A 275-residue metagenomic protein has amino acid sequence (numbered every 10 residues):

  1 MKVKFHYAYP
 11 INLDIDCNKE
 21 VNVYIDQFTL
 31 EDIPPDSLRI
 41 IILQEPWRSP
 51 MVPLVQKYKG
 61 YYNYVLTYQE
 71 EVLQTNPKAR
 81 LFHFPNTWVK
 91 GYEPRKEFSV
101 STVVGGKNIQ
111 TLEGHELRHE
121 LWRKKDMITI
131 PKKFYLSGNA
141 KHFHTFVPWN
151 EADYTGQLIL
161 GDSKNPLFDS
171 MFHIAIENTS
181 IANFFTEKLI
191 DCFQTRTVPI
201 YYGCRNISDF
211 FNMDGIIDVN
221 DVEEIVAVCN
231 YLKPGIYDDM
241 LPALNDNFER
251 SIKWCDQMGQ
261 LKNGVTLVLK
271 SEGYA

Functional and structural regions predicted by a protein language model:
M1-L43, W47-S49, P53-Y135, F146-L160 (+2 more regions): Pol beta-like nucleotidyltransferase catalytic core
G138: Short loop/edge segments at beta-strand edges and connector loops that shape dinucleotide/nucleotide cofactor-binding
